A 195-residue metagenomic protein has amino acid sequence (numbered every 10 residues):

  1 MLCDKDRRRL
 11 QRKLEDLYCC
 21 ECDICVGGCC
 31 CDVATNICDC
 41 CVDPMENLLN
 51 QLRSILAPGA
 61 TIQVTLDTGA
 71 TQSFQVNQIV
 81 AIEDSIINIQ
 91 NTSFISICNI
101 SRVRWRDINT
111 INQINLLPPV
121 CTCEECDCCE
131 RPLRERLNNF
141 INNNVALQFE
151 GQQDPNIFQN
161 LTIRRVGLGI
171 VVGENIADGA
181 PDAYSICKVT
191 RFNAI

Functional and structural regions predicted by a protein language model:
M1-S73, V80-I157, R164-I195: Short glycine-rich, low-complexity segments
